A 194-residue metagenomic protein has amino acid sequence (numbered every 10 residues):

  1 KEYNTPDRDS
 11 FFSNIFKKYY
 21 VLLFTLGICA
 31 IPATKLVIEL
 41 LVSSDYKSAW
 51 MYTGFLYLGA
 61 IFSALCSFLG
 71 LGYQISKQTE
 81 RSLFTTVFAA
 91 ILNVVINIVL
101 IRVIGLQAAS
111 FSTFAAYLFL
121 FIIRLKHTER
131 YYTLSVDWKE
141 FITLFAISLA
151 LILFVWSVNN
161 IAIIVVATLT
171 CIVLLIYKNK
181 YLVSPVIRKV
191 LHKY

Functional and structural regions predicted by a protein language model:
K1-T86: Specific pore-lining/lateral-gate transmembrane helices of multi-pass inner-membrane transport and insertion machines
Y3-S10, R130-T143, P185-K193: Interhelical loop/hinge segments that connect adjacent transmembrane helices in multipass membrane
G27, L36, A60, T86-I91 (+3 more regions): Residue-level recognition of pore/gate-forming positions within transmembrane alpha-helices of multi-pass
G27-K35, L40, Y52-F55, V94 (+4 more regions): Membrane-embedded alpha-helical segments of multi-pass transporters/permeases
W50, E80, V87-F121, V155-L169: Membrane-interface helix-loop junctions in multi-pass transport and translocation proteins
F55-S67, S110-H127: Hydrophobic, membrane-facing alpha-helical anchors
L69-K77, R124-W138: Alpha-helical transmembrane segments
V155-Y194: Membrane-proximal transmembrane or re-entrant/amphipathic helices at the cytosolic face
